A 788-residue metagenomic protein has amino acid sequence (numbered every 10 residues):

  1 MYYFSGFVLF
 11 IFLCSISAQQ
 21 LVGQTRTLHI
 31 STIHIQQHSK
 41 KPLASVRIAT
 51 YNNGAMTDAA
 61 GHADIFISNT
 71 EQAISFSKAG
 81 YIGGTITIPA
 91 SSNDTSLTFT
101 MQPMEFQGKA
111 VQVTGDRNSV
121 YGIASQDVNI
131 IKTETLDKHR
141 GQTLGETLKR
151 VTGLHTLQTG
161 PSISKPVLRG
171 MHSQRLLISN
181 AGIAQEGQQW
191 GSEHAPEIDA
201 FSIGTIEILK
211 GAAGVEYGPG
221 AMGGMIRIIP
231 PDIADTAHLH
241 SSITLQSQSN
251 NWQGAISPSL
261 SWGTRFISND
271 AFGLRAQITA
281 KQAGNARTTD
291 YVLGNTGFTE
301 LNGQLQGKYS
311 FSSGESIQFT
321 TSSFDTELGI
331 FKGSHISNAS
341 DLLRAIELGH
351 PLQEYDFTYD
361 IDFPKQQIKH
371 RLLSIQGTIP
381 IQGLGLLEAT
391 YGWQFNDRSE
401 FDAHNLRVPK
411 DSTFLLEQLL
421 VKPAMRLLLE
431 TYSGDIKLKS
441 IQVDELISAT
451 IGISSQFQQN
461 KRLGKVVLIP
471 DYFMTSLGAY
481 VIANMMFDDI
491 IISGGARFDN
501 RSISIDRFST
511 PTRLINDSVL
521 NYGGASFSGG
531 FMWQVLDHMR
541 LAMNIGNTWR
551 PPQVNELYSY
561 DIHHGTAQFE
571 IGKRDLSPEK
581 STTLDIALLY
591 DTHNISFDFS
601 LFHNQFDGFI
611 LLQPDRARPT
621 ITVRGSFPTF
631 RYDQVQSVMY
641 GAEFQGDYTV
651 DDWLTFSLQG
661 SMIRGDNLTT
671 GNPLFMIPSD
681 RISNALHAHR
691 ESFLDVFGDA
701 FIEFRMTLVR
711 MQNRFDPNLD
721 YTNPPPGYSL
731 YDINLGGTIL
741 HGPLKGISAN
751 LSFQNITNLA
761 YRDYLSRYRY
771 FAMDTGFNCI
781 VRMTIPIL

Functional and structural regions predicted by a protein language model:
I35-K41, R47, S77-Y81, D94-D137 (+2 more regions): Short, acidic, small-residue-rich periplasmic hinge/interaction motif at the N-terminus of Gram-negative outer-membrane
A63-F66, I183-K210: Short acidic/polar hinge/loop motifs at secondary-structure boundaries that mediate gating or recognition
S96-T100, L144-T147, S162-V167, S179 (+4 more regions): N-terminal periplasmic accessory domains that precede and gate Gram-negative outer-membrane beta-barrel machines
G187, S202-G204, V215-D290, T296-G303 (+1 more regions): Outer-membrane beta-barrel translocator/receptor signature
G263-D362: Periplasmic-side early beta-strands and strand-to-turn transitions of outer-membrane beta-barrels
L415-K437, I571-S577, T583, T592 (+2 more regions): Outer membrane beta-barrel strand-and-loop segments of large Gram-negative receptors, especially TonB-dependent
W549-R550, Q605-G608, L612, L708-F715 (+1 more regions): C-terminal beta-signal and adjacent terminal beta-strands/loops of Gram-negative outer-membrane beta-barrel proteins
F602-Q605, V623-Q712: Gram-negative outer-membrane beta-barrel transporters
